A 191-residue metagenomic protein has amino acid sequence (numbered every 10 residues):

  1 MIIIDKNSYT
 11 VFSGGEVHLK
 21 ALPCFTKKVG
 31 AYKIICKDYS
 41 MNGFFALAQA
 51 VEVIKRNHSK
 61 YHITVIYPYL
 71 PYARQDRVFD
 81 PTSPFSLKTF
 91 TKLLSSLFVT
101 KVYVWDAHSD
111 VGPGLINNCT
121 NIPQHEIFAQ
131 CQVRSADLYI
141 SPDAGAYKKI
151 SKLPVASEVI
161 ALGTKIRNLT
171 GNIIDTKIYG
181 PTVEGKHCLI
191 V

Functional and structural regions predicted by a protein language model:
M1-V191: PRPP-associated nucleotide enzymes
